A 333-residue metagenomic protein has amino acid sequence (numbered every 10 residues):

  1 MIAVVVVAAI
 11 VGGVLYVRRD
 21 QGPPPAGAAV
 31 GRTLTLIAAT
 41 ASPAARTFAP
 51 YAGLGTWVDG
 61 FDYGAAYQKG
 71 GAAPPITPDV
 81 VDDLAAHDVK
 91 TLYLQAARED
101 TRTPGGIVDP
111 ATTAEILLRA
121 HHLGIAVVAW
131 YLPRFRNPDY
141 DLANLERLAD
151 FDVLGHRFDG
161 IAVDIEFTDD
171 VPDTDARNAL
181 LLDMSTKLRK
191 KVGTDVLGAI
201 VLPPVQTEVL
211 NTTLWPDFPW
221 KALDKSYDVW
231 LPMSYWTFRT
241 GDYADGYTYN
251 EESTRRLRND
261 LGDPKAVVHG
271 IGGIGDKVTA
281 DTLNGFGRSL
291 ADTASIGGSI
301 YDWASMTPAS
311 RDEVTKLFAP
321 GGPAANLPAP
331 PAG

Functional and structural regions predicted by a protein language model:
A28-K90, Q95, P133, I274 (+1 more regions): Boundary/entry segment of secreted carbohydrate-active catalytic domains
A52-V58, L92-L94, V127-Y131, I161-V163 (+4 more regions): Hydrophobic faces of well-ordered beta-strands that scaffold small-molecule active sites in alpha/beta enzyme cores
T56-F61, H121, I125-Y140, L181-D217 (+1 more regions): Aromatic-lined carbohydrate-recognition surfaces of secreted/lumenal glycan-active proteins
D62-A86, P138-L154, N211-L223, N250 (+1 more regions): Short, acidic/polar
V80, L94-L132, V171-A199: Aromatic-lined substrate-binding rim segments of carbohydrate-active enzymes
K90-D100, R147-N178, S299-I300: Active-site groove signature of glycoside hydrolases
F158, A162-N259: Substrate-binding surface in catalytic domains of secreted glycosidases
Y227-Y243, R256-G333: Substrate-binding cleft of secreted/luminal carbohydrate-active enzymes
